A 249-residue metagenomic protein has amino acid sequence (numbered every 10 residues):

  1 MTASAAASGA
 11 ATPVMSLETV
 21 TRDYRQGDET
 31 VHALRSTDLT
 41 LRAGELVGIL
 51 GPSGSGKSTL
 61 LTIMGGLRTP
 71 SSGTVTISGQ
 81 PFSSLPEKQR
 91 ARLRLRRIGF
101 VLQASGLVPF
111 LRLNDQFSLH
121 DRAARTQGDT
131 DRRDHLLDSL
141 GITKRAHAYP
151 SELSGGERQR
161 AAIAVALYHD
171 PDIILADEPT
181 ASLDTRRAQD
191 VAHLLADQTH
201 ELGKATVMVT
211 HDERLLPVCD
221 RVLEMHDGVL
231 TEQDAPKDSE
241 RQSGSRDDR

Functional and structural regions predicted by a protein language model:
R25-G27, S118-T130, S139: ABC-type ATPase nucleotide-binding domains, specifically the catalytic core motifs of the NBD
D28-V31, F82-G99: ABC ATPase NBD coupling module
G65: Helix-to-loop junction immediately C-terminal to a conserved catalytic motif
G73-P81: Conserved ABC transporter NBD signature motif
Y149-L153, E157: Conserved ABC ATPase signature
Y168-D172: A short, proline-enriched helix->beta-strand linker immediately N-terminal to the Walker B motif in ABC-type P-loop
I174-D177: Catalytic Walker B motif of ABC-type/P-loop ATPase nucleotide-binding domains
